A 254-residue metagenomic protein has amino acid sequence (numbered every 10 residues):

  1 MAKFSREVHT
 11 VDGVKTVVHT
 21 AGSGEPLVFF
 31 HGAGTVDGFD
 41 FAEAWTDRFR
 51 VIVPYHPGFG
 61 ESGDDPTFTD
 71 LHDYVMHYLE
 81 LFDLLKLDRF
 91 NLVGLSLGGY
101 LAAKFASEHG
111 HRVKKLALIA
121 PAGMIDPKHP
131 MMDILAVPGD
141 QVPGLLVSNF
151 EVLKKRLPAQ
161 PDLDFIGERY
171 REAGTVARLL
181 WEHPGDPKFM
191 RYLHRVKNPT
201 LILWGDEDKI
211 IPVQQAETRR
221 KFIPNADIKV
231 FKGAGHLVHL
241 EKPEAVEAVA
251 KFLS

Functional and structural regions predicted by a protein language model:
A2, D162-R191, R195: Hydrophobic, aromatic-rich cap/lid helix
D12-G63: Conserved HGGG/HGGXW glycine-rich cap/lid loop of the alpha/beta-hydrolase fold
A42, N198, P212-K221: Short alpha-helix in the alpha/beta-hydrolase fold that links the catalytic acid
I52-V93: Active-site loop/oxyanion-hole signature of alpha/beta-hydrolase fold enzymes
Y100-E108, K114-L145: Flexible "cap/lid" loop of the alpha/beta hydrolase fold
V196, I202-W204: Short beta-strand/loop motif that positions the catalytic acidic residue of the alpha/beta-hydrolase fold
E207-I211: Acidic catalytic loop of the alpha/beta-hydrolase fold
A234-E244: Catalytic histidine-centered segment of alpha/beta-hydrolase-like enzymes
